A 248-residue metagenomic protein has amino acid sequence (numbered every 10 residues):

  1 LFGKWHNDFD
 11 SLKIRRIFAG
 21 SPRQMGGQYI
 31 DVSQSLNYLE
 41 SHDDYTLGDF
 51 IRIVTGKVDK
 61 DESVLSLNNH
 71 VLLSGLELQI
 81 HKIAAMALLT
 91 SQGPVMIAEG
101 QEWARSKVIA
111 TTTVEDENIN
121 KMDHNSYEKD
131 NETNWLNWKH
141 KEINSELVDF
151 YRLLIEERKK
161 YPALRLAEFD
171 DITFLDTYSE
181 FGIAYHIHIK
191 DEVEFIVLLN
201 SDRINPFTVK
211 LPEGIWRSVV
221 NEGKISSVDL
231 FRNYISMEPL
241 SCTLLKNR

Functional and structural regions predicted by a protein language model:
L1-T112, D176-S179, I187-K190, V197 (+1 more regions): Conserved alpha/beta catalytic core and glycan-binding cleft of carbohydrate-active enzymes
S74-L78, S91-I97, Q101-W103, K107-R248: Carbohydrate-interacting/catalytic domains
